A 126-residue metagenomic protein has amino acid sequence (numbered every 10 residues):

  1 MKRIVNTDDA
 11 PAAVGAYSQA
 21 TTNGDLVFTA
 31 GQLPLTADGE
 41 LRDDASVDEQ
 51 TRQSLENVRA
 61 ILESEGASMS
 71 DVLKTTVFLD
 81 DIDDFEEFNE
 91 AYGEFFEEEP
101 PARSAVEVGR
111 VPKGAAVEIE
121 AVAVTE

Functional and structural regions predicted by a protein language model:
M1-Q53, A60-L73, L79-E126: N-terminal presequence-like segments and the immediate start of the first folded domain
